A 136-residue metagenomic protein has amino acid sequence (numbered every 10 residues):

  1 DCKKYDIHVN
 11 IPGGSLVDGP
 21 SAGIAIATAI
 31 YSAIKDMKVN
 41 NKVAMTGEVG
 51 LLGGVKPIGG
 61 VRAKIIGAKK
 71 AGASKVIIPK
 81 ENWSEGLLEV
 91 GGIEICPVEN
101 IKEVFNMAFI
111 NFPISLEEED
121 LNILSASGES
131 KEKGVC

Functional and structural regions predicted by a protein language model:
D1-C136: Peripheral, non-AAA+ core regions of ATP-driven protein-machinery
